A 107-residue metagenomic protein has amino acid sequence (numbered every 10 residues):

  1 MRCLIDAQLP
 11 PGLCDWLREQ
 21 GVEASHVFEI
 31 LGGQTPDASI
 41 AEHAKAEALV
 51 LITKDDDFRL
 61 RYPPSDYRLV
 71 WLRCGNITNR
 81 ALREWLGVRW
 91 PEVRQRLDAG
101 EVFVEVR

Functional and structural regions predicted by a protein language model:
M1-R2, R107: Absolute protein N-terminus
R2-E47: N-terminal first-folded block
D6, L31-K45, D55-D56, C74-W90: Histidine- and aromatic-rich ligand-binding microenvironments
C14-D15, R61-P63, A81: Short glycine-/acidic-enriched loop or helix-start segments at secondary-structure transitions that form or flank
Q20-G21, S65-Y67: Short, structured coil segments at secondary-structure junctions
V27-I30, K54, L72, V106-R107: Conserved beta-strand termini and adjacent loop/short-helix elements that scaffold enzyme active sites in alpha/beta
K45-P63: Acidic, metal-binding active-site segment of PIN/NYN-like and related structure-specific nucleases
R68-R107: C-terminal structural segments of small proteins and small subunits
